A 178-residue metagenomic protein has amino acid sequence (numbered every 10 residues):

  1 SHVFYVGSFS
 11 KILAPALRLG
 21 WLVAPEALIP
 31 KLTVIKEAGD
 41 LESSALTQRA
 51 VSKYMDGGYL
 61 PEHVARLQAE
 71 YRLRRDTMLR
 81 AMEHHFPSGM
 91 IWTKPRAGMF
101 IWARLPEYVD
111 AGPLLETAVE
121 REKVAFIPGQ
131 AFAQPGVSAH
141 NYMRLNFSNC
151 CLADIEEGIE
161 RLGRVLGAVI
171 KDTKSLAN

Functional and structural regions predicted by a protein language model:
S1-N178: PLP-dependent class I/II
